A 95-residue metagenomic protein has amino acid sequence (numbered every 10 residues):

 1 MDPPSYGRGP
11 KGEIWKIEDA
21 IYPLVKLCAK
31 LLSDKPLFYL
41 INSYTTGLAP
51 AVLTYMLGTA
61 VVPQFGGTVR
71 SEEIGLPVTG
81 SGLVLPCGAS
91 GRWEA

Functional and structural regions predicted by a protein language model:
M1-L27: Mobile active-site "lid"/loop adjacent to the S-adenosyl-L-methionine
A29-K30, W93: C-terminal intrinsically disordered extensions
L32-D34: Helix-to-beta-strand junctions that scaffold the AdoMet/dcAdoMet cofactor pocket in Class I SAM-dependent enzymes
P36-A95: C-terminal catalytic and target-recognition region of SAM-dependent MTase-like enzymes, primarily methyltransferases
